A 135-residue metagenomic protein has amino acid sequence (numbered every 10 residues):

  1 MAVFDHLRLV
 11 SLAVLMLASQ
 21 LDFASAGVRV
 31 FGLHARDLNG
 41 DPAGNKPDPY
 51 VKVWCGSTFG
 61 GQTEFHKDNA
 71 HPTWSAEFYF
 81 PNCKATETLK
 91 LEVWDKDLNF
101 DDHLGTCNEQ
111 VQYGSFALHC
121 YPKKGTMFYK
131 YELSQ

Functional and structural regions predicted by a protein language model:
M1-F4: N-terminal secretory signal peptides that target proteins for export/translocation
H6-A26: Cleavable N-terminal signal peptides of Sec/SRP-targeted secreted and luminal proteins
L7, G56-G60, K84, D97-N99 (+1 more regions): Short amphipathic alpha-helical interaction elements and helix-loop-helix interfaces that mediate dimerization
L21-S25, K46-D48, T58, T73-S75 (+1 more regions): Eukaryote-biased feature marking scaffold/signaling PDZ-domain proteins and nuclear chromatin regulators
A24-F31, A35-G44, W94-Q135: C2-type phospholipid-binding modules
V28-A70: Calcium-regulated, polybasic anionic-phospholipid
V51, S75-E109: Eukaryotic beta-sheet cores, primarily in C2 and C2-like/PH beta-sandwich modules
E64-T73, H119-K123: Extracellular beta-rich ligand/substrate-recognition surface
